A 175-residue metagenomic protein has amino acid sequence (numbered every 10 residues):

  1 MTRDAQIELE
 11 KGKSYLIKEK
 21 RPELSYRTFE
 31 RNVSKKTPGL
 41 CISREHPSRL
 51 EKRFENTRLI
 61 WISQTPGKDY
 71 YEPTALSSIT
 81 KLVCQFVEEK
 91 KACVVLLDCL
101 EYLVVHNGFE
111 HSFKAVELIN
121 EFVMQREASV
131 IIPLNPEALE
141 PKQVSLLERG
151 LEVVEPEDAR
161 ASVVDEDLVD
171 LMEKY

Functional and structural regions predicted by a protein language model:
M1-L50, R160-S162, Y175: Glycine-rich P-loop/Walker A and Walker A-like loops and their local beta1-loop-alpha1 context in P-loop NTPases
E8-L9, Y15-E19, K91-G108: Conserved P-loop NTPase "ATPase switch" module shared by AAA+ and STAND
L40-V94, E101: Conserved inter-motif catalytic segment of the P-loop NTP-binding fold
C41-S43, L96-L97, A128-N135: Structural recognition of the conserved hydrophobic beta-strand(s) that form the central parallel beta-sheet of P-loop
L76-T80, E110-E117: Well-ordered, non-membrane alpha-helical segments in soluble/globular domains
V104-F113, K142-Q143: Conserved ATPase-coupling elements of RecA-like P-loop NTPase cores
F113-L139: Substrate-engagement module of ASCE P-loop NTPases
N135-Y175: Phosphate-binding/switch region of NTP-binding enzymes
